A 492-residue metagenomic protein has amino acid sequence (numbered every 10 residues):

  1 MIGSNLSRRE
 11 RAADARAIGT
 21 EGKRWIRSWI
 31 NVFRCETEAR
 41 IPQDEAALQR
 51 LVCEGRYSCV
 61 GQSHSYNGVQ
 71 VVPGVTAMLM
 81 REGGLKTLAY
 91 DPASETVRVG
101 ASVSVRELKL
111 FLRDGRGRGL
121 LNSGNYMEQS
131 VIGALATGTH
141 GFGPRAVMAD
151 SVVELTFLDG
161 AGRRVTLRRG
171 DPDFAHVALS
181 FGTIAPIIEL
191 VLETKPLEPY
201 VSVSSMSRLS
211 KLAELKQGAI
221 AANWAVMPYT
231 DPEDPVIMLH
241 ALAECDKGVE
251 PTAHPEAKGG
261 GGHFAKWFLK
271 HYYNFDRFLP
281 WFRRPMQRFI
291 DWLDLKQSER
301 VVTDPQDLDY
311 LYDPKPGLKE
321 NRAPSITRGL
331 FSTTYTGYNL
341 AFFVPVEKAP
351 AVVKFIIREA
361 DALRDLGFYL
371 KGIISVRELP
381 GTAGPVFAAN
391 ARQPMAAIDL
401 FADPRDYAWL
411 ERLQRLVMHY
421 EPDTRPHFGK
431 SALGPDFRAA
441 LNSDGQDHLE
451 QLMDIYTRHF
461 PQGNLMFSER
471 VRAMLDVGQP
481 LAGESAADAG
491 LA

Functional and structural regions predicted by a protein language model:
M1-R27, S485-A492: Intrinsically disordered, low-structural-confidence terminal and linker regions
R27-N122, A134, G138-F142: Glycine-rich N-terminal segment of FAD-binding domains in flavoprotein oxidoreductases, spanning the beta-loop-helix
G61, A222-M227, R322, N339-L340 (+2 more regions): A short glycine-rich, hydrophobically flanked beta-strand micro-motif that places a catalytic Asp/Glu for divalent metal
N67-T87, G141-G162, P186-E193: Structural signature of FAD isoalloxazine-binding scaffolds in flavoprotein oxidoreductases
R116-N125, R163-L167, P199-Y200, A221-N223 (+2 more regions): Short secondary-structure capping/junction motifs at helix and strand boundaries
A136, V153-A351, F355-R358, L370: C-terminal substrate-binding/cap subdomain adjacent to the FAD-binding core in PCMH-type and related FAD-linked
I326-R328, A408-A492: Activity-critical C-terminal alpha-helical subdomain
P345, V353-L400: C-terminal structural cap/anchor segments
